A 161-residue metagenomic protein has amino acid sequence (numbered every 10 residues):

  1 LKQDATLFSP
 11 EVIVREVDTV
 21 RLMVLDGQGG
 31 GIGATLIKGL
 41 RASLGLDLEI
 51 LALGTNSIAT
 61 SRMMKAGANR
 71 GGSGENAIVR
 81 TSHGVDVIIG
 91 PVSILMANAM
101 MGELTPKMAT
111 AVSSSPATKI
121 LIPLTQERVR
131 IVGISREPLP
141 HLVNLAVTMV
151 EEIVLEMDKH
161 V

Functional and structural regions predicted by a protein language model:
K2-V17: A short, basic/flexible loop-to-alpha-helix module at the beginning of a structural domain
R15, V20-T55: Glycine-rich phosphate/diphosphate-binding loop of Rossmann-like nucleotide-binding domains
G27-G30, T55-I58, N76, S93-I94 (+1 more regions): Short, ordered loop/turn segments at secondary-structure junctions
L46-L48, S114-K119: A short helix->loop->beta-strand "cap" motif at the edges of active sites that frequently abuts
L48-S73, R130-V132: N-terminal beta-loop-helix "entrance" segment that forms/cooperates in small-molecule cofactor or anionic ligand
L51, G72, I89, T118-I122: Hydrophobic/aromatic beta-strand patches that form the interior of the parallel beta-sheet core in alpha/beta enzyme
R70-M108: Glycine-rich phosphate-binding loop
L121-V161: Short, glycine-/small-residue-rich phosphate/pyrophosphate-handling segment
